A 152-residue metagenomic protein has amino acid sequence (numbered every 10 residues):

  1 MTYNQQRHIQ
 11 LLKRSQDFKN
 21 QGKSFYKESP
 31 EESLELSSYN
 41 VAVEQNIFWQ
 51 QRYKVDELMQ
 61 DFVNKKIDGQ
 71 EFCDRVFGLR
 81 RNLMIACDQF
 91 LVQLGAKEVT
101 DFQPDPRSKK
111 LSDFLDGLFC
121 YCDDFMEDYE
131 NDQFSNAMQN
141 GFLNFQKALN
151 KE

Functional and structural regions predicted by a protein language model:
M1-E152: Acidic, Ser/Pro/Thr-rich low-complexity regulatory regions and the short amphipathic helical interaction modules they
